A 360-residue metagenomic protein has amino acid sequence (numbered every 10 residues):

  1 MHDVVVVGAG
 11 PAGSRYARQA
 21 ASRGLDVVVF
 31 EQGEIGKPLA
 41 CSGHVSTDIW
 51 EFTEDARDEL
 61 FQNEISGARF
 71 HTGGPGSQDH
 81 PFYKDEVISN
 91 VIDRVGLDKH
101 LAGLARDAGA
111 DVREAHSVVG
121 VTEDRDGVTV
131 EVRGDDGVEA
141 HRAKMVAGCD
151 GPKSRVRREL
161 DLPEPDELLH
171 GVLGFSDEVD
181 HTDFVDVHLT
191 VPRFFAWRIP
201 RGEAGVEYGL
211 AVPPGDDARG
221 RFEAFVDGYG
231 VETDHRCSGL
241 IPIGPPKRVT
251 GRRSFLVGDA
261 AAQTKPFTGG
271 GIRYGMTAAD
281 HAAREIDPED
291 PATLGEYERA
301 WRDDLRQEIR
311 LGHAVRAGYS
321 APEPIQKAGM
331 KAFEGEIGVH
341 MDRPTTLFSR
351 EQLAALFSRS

Functional and structural regions predicted by a protein language model:
M1-V4, S22-R23, G228, V249: Extreme N-terminal leader/targeting segments of oxidoreductases
D3, K144, R253: Conserved acidic residues
V5-A9, R15-L39: Glycine-rich FAD pyrophosphate-binding loop
A9, L104-H235, P242, A261-A262: Predominantly flavin-linked oxidoreductase catalytic cores and closely associated redox partners
H44-A102, D107: A conserved beta-strand/loop capping segment in the N-terminal third of enzymes that catalyze redox or closely related
P214-I286: FAD/FMN-dependent oxidoreductases across multiple families
D287-S360: C-terminal helical "tail/cap" subdomain of flavin- and related membrane-associated enzymes
